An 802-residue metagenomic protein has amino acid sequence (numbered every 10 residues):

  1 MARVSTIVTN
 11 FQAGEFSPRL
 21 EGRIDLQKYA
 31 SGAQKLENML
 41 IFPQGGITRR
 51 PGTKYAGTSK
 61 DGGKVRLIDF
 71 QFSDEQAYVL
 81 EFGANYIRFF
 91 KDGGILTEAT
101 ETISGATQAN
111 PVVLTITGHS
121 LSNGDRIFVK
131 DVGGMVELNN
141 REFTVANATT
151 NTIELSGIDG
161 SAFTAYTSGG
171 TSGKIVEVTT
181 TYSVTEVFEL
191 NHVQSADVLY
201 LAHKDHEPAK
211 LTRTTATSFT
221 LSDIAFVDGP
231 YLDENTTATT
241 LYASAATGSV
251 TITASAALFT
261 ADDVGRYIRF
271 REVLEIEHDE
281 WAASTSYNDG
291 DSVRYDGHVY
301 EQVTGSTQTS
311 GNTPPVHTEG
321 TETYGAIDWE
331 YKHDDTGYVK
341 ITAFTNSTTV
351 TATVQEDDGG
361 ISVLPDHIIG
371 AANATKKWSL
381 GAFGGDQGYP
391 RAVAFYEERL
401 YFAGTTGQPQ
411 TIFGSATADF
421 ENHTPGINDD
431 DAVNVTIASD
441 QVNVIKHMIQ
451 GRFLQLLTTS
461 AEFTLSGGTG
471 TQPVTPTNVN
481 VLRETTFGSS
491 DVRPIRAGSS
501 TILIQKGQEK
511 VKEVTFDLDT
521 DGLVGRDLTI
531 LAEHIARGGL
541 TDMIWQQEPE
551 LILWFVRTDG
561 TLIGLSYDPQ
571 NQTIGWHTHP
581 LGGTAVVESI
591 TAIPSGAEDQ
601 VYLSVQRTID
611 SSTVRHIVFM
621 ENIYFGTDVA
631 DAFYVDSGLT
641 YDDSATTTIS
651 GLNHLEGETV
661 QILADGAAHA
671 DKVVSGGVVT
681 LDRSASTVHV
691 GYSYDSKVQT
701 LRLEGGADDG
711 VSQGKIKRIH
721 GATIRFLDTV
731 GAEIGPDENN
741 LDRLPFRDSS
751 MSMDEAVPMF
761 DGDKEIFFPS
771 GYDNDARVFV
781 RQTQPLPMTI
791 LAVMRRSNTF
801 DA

Functional and structural regions predicted by a protein language model:
M1-A99, K210-S249, V354-D358, S362-I449 (+5 more regions): N-terminal beta-propeller domains
A2-E98, V184, N443, E509-A802: Beta-sheet repeat architectures centered on beta-propellers
V4-R23, G94-N191, H203, F226-A246 (+6 more regions): Small/polar beta-strand repeat architecture
G62-K64, T181-N191, G384-P390, D431-I449 (+3 more regions): Short coil-to-beta transitions that initiate beta-strands within beta-rich domains
A77-F82, L199-A202, L400-A403, K446-T458 (+5 more regions): Short beta-strand elements that form the blades of beta-propeller/WD-repeat-like and other beta-sheet-rich scaffold
G94, R141, K174-T240, I327-F344 (+5 more regions): Beta-strand-rich solenoidal segments
S222-L274, D334, T342-S347, T353-A371 (+5 more regions): C-terminal globular interaction/adhesion domains in large, modular proteins
G467, T471-Q508: Catalytic or ion-translocation cores adjacent to nucleophile or general acid/base/metal-coordination motifs in diverse
